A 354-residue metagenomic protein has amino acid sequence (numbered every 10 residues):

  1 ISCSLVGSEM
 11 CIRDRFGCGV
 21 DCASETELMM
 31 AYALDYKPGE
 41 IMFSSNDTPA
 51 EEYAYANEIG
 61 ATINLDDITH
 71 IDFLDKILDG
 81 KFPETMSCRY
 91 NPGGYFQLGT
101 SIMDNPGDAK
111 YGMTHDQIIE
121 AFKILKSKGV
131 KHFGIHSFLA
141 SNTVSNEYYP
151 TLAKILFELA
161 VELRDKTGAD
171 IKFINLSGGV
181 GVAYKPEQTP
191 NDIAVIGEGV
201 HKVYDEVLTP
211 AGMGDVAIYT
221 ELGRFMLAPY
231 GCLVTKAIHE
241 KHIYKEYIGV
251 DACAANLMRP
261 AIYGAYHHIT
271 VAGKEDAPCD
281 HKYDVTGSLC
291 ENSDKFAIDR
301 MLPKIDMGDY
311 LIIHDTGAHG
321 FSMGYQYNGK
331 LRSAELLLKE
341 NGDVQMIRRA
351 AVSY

Functional and structural regions predicted by a protein language model:
I1-G7, C11-I12: Single conserved hydrophobic/aromatic residue that forms the stacking wall/gate of nucleotide- or nucleobase-binding
R15-G19, D35-E40, A54-I63, D79-T85 (+2 more regions): Glycine-enriched alpha-helix->loop->beta-strand junction motifs that scaffold or abut catalytic
G17-T26, E40-T48, A61-T69: Catalytic beta/alpha-barrel core
S24, A56, C88, I135 (+4 more regions): Conserved, mostly hydrophobic/aromatic
L28-L34, D72-I77: Short active-site loop/helix that positions an aromatic residue
E58, N64-D66, H70-G107: Hydrophobic, small-residue-rich alpha-helical packing segments that form membrane-like cores
P92-H239, L302: Active-site loop/helix belt of alpha/beta enzymes
L208, M213-Y354: Charged (often Lys/Glu-rich) extended helix/loop segments that serve as interaction or gating elements
